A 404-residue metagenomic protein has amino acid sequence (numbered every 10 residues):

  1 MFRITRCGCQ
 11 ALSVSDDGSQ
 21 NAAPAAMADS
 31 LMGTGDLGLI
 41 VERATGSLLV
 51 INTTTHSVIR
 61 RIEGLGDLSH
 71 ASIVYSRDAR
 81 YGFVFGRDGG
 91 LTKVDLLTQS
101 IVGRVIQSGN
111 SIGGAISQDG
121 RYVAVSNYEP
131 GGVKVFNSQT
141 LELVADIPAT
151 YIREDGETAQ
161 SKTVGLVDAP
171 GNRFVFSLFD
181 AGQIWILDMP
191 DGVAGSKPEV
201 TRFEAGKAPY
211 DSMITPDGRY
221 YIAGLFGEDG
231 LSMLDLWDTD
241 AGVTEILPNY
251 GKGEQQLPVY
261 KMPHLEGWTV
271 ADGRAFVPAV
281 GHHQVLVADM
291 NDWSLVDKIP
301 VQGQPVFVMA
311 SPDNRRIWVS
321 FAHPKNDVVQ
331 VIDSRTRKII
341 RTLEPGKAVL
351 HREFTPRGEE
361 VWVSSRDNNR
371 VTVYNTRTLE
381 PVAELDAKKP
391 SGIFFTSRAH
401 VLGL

Functional and structural regions predicted by a protein language model:
M1-L404: Predominantly soluble domains enriched in secretory-pathway, periplasmic, or organellar proteins
